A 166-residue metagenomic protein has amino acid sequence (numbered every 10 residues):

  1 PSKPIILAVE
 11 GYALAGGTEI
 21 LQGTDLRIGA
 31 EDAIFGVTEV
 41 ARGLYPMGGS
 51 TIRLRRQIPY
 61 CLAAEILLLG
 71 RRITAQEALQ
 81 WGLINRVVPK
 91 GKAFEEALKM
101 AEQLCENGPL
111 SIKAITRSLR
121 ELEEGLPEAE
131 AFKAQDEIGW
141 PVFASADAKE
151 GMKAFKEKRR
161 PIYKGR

Functional and structural regions predicted by a protein language model:
P1-S2, A8, L14-L68, W81 (+2 more regions): CoA-thioester-processing core
A15, G48, R72, G91 (+1 more regions): Glycine-rich phosphate-binding loop at the start of an alpha helix
L26, E65, L69-R71, E77 (+2 more regions): Well-ordered beta-strand positions
I28-A33, I84-K133, W140, A146 (+1 more regions): C-terminal long alpha-helix characteristic of the crotonase
Y60-A64, I73-Q80, G108-K113: Short, structured loop/turn "capping" segments at alpha-beta junctions
I66-G70, I115-L119, G139, F155: Short alpha-helical scaffolding segments that buttress acidic/His motifs in well-ordered protein cores
A144-A148, A154: Interdomain hinge/lid region at the active-site interface of Rossmann-like NAD(P)-dependent oxidoreductases
